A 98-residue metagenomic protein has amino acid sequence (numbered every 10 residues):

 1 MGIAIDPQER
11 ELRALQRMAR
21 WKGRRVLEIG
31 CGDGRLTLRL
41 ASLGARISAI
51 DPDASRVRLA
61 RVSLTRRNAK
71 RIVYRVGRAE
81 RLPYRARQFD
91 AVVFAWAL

Functional and structural regions predicted by a protein language model:
I5-R24: Conserved alpha-helix/loop element of class I SAM-dependent methyltransferases that forms part of the SAM/SAH-binding
R20-W21, A41, A86: A short, aliphatic-rich alpha-helical micro-motif
L27, R35-R81: Class I SAM-dependent methyltransferase SAM/SAH-binding core
G32: Conserved glycine-rich SAM-binding loop
E80-V92: A short acidic, Gly/Pro-enriched loop at the edge of an enzyme's catalytic core that lines a small-molecule cofactor
F94-A97: A short beta-strand submotif of the Rossmann-like class I SAM-dependent methyltransferase core that lines
